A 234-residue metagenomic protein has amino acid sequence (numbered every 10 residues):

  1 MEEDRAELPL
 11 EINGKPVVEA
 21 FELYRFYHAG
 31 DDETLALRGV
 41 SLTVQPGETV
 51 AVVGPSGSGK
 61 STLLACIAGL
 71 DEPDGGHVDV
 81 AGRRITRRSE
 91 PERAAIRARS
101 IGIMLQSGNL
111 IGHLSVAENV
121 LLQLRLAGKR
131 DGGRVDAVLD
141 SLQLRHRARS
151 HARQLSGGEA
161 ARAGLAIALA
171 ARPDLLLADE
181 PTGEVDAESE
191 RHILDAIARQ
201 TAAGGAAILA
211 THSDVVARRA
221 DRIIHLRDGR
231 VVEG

Functional and structural regions predicted by a protein language model:
D31-T34, I85-G102, A202: ABC ATPase NBD coupling module
A68: Helix-to-loop junction immediately C-terminal to a conserved catalytic motif
G76-R84: Conserved ABC transporter NBD signature motif
A98, S150, A171, A203: Conserved signature/switch motifs of ABC ATPase nucleotide-binding domains
L114-L122: Short coil-to-helix segment of the ABC ATPase nucleotide-binding domain corresponding to the Q-loop/switch region
H151-L155, E159-A161: Conserved ABC ATPase signature
L176-D179: Catalytic Walker B motif of ABC-type/P-loop ATPase nucleotide-binding domains
